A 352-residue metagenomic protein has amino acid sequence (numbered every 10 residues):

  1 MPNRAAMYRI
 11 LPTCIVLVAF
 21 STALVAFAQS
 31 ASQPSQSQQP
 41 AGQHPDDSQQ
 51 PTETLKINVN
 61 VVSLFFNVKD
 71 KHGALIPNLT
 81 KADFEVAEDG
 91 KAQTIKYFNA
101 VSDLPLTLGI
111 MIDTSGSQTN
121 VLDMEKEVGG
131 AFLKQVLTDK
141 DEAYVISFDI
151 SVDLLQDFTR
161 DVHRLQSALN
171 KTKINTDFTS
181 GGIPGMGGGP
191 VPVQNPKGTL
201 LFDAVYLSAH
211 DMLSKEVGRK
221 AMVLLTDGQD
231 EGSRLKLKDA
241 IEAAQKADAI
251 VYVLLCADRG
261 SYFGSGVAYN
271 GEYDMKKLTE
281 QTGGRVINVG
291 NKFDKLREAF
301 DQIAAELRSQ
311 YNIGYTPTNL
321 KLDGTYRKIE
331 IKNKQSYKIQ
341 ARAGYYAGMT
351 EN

Functional and structural regions predicted by a protein language model:
M1-R9: N-terminal secretory signal peptides that target proteins for export/translocation
P12-A26: Bacterial N-terminal signal peptides
F27-N352: Scaffold/interface architecture of coatomer-like assemblies
